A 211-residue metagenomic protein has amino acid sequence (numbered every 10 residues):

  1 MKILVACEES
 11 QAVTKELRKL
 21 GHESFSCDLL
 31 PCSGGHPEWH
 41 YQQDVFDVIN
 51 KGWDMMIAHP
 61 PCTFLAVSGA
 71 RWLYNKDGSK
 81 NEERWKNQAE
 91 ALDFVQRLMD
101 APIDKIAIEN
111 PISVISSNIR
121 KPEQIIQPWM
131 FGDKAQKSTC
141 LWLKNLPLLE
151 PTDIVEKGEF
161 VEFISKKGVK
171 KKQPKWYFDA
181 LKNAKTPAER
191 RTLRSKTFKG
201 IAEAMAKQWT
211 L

Functional and structural regions predicted by a protein language model:
M1-L211: Conserved active-site and SAM-binding loop architecture of S-adenosyl-L-methionine-dependent nucleic-acid
